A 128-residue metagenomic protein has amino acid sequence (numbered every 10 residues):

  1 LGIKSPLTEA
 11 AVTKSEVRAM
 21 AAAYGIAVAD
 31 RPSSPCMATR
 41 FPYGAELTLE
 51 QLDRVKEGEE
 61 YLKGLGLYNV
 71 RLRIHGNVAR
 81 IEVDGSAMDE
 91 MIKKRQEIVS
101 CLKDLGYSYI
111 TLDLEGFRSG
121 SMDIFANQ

Functional and structural regions predicted by a protein language model:
L1-Q128: Nucleotide-activated chemistry modules centered on ATP-dependent adenylation/adenylyltransferase
